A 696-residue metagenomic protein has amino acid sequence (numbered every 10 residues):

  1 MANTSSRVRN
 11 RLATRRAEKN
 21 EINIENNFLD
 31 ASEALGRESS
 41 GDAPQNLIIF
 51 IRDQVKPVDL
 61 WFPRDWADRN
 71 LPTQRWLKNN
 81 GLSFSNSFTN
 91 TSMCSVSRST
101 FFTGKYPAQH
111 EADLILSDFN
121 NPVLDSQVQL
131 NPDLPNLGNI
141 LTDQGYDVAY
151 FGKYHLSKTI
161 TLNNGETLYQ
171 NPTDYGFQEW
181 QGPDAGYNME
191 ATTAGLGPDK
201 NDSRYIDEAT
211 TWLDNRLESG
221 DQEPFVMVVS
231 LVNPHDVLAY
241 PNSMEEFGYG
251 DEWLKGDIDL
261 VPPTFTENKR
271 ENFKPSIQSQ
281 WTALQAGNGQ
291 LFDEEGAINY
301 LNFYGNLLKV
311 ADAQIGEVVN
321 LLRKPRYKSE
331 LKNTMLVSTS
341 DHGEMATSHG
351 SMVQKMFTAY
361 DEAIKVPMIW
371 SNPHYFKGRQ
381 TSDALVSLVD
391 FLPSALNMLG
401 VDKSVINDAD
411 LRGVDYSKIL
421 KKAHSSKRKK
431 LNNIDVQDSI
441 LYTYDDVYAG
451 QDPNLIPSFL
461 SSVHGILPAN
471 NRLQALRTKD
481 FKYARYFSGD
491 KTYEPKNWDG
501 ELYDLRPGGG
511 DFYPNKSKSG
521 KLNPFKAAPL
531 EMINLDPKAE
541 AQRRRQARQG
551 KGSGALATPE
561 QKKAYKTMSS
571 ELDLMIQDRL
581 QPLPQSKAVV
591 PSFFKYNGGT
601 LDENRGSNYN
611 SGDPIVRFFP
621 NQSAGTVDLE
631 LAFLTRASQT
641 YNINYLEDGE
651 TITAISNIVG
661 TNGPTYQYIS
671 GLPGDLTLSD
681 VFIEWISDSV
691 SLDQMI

Functional and structural regions predicted by a protein language model:
N3-S5, N10, R15-Q45, R52 (+6 more regions): Long, internal low-complexity/basic segments
G41-A43, Q54-D68, N215-E223, L231-L385 (+1 more regions): Active-site-proximal cap/lid insertion segments
I49-Y146, I160, G182-A185: Active-site segment of extracytoplasmic enzymes that catalyze sulfate/phosphate-ester chemistry
D59-P63, F88, P122-V128, T192-D199 (+7 more regions): Active-site rim elements
W61-A67, G81-K105, D113, Y150-L162 (+4 more regions): Short, solvent-exposed turn/loop segments enriched in Gly/Ser/Thr/Pro and often Arg
F102, E179-G195, G316-N320, V353-I434 (+1 more regions): Substrate-binding rim/cap in mid-to-C-terminal beta-strand-loop elements of soluble/periplasmic
D113-S117, N121-A149, Y154-L254, Q278-I298 (+5 more regions): Formylglycine-dependent
E245, Y360-E362, Y444-R543: C-terminal, low-complexity/hydrophilic appendages and adjacent surface loops of extracellular/periplasmic anionic
